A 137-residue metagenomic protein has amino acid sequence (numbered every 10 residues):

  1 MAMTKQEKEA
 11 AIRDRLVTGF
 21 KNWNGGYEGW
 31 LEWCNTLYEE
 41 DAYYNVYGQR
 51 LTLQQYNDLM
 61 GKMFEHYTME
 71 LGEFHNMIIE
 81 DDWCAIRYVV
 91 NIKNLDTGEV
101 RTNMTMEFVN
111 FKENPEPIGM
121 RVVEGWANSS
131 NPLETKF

Functional and structural regions predicted by a protein language model:
M1-T36, F137: Short, low-complexity N-terminal intrinsically disordered segments enriched in polar/charged residues
A2-T4, G61-F137: A beta-strand edge to alpha-helix "cap/lid" segment located at domain peripheries
D14-G25, R50, T68-G72, F111: Phosphate-binding glycine-rich loops and adjacent basic patches that engage nucleotide phosphates, nucleic-acid
R15, N22, Y44, R121-V123: Compositionally biased, low-complexity repeat tracts
L16-W23, Y38, M60, I86-V90: Hydrophobic alpha-helical core bundles mediating ligand binding, dimerization, or RNAP-core interactions
G29-D82: A solvent-exposed, acidic/Ser-Thr-rich amphipathic alpha-helical stretch
